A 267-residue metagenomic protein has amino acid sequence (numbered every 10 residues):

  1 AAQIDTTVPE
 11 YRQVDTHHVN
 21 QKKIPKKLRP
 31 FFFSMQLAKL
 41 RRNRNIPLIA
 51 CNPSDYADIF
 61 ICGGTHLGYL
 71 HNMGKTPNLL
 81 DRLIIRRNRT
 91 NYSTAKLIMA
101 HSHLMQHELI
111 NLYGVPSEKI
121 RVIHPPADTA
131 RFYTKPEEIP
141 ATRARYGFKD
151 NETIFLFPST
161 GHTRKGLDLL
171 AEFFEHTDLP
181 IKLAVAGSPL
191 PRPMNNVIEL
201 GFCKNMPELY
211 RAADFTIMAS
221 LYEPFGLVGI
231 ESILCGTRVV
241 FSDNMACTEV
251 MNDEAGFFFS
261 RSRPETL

Functional and structural regions predicted by a protein language model:
L104, P126: Carbohydrate-associated surface elements
I110, A127-A144, N151: Acidic anion/phosphate-binding donor-loop and adjacent secondary structure in glycosyltransferase catalytic cores
K149-K165, A171-F174: Conserved donor-binding/catalytic core segment of Leloir-type glycosyltransferases
F202, L209-A213: Short alpha-helical donor nucleotide-sugar binding micro-motif in glycosyltransferases
L221: Aromatic "clamp/platform" in nucleotide-sugar-dependent glycosyltransferases that forms part of the donor/acceptor
G226-G229, C247: Short glycine/serine-rich donor-binding loops of glycosyltransferases
R238-F241: Short hydrophobic beta-strand element within catalytic cores of glycosyltransferases and related nucleotide-activated
D253, F257-P264: Conserved acidic donor-binding segment of nucleotide-sugar-dependent glycosyltransferases
